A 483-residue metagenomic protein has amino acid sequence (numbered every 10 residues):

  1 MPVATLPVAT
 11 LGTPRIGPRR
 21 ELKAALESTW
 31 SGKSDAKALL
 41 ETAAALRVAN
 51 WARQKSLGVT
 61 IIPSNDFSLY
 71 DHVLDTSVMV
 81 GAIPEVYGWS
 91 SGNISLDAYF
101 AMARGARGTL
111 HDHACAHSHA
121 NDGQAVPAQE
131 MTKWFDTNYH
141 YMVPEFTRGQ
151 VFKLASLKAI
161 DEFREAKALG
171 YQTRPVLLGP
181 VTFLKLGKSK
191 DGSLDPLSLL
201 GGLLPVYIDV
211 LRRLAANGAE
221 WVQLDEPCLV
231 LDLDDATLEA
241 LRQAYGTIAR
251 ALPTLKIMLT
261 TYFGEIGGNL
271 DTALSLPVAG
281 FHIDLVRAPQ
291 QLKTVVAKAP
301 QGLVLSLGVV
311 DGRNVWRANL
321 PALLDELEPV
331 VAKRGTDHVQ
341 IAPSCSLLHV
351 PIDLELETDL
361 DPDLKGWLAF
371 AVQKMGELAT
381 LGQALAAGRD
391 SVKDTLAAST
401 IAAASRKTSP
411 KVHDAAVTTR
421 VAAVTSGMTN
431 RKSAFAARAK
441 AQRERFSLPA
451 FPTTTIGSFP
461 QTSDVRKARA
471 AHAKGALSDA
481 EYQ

Functional and structural regions predicted by a protein language model:
M1-Q483: Domain-level signal for soluble alpha/beta catalytic cores
